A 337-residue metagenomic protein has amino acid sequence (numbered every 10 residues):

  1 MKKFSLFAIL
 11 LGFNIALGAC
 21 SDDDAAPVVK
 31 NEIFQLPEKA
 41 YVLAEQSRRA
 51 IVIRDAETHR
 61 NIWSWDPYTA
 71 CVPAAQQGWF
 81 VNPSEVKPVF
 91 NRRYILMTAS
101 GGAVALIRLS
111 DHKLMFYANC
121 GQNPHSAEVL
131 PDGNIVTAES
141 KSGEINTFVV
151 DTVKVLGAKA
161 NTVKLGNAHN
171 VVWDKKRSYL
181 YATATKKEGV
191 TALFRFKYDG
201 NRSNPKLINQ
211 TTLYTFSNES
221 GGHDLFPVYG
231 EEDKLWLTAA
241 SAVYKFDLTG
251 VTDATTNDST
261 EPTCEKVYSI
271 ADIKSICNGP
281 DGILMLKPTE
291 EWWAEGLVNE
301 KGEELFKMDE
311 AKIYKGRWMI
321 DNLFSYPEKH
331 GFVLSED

Functional and structural regions predicted by a protein language model:
M1-F4, N14-F34: Bacterial Sec-dependent N-terminal signal peptides
N31, A75-K87, G121-L130, L165-V172 (+3 more regions): Repeated scaffold domains used in trafficking and secretory/extracellular systems, primarily beta-propellers
P37-A40, N91-Y94, D132-N134, K176-S178 (+2 more regions): Short coil/turn segments that connect the beta-strands within blades of beta-propeller domains
V42-S47, V89, L96-G101, V136-K141 (+4 more regions): Conserved beta-strand positions in repeat-built beta-propeller and related beta-rich domains
R48-R54, G102-I107, G143-F148, E188-K197 (+2 more regions): Structural motif
A56-N61, V149-K154, F196-K206, D247-D258: Short loop/turn segments immediately following beta-strands, especially the blade-tip and inter-blade linker loops
N61-Q77, H112-A118, L156-V163, I208-F216 (+1 more regions): A short beta-strand motif characteristic of beta-propeller blades
W65-S126: Blade-loop segments of beta-propeller domains
